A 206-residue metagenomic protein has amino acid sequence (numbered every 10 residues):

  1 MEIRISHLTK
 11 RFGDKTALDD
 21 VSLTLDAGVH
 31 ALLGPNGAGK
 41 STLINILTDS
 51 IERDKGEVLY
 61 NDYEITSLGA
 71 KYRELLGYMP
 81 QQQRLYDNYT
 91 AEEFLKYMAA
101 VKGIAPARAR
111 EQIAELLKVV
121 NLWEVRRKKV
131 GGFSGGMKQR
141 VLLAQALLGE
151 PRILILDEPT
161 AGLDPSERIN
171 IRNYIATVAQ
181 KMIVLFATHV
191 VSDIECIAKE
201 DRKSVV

Functional and structural regions predicted by a protein language model:
P35-G39: Walker A (P-loop) phosphate-binding loop of ABC-type ATPase nucleotide-binding domains
T48: Helix-to-loop junction immediately C-terminal to a conserved catalytic motif
G56-S67, K71-Y72: Conserved ABC transporter NBD signature motif
N88, K129-F133: Conserved ABC ATPase signature
K96, A100, A107-V125: Conserved ABC ATPase "signature" region
L154-D157: Catalytic Walker B motif of ABC-type/P-loop ATPase nucleotide-binding domains
